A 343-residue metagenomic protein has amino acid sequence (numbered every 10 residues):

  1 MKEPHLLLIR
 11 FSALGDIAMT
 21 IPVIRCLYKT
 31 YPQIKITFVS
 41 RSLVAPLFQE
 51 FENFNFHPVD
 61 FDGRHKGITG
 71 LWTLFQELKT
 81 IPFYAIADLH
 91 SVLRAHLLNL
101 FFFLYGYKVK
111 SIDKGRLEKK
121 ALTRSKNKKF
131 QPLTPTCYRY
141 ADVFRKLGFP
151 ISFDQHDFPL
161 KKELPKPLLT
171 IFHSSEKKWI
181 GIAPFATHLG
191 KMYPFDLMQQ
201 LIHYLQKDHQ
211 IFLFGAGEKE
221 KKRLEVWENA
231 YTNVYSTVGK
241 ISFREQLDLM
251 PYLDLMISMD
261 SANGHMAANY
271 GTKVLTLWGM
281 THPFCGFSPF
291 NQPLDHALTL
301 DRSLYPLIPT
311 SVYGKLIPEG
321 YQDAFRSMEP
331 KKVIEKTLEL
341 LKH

Functional and structural regions predicted by a protein language model:
M1-H343: Catalytic machinery of carbohydrate-active enzymes, primarily nucleotide-sugar-dependent glycosyltransferases
